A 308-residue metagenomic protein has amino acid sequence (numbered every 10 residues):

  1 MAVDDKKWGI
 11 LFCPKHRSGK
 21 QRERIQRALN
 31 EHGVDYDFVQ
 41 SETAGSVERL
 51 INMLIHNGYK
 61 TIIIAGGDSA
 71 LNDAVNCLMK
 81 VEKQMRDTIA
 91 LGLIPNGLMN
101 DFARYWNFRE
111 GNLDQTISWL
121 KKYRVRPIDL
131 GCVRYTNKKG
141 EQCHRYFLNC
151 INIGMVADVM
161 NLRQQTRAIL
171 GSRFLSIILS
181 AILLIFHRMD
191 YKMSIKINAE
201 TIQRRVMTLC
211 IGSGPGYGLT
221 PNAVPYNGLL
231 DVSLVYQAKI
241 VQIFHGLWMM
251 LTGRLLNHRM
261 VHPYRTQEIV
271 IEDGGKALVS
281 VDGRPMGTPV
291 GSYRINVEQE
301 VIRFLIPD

Functional and structural regions predicted by a protein language model:
M1-A65, N72, N76, D114 (+1 more regions): ATP/NTP phosphate-donor binding region
A2, I10-L11, R17-K20, K80 (+1 more regions): Catalytic core of DAGKc-family lipid kinases
F12-K15, S41, N96, V235-Q237 (+1 more regions): Cofactor-binding loop segments of dinucleotide-utilizing enzymes, especially the Rossmann-like FAD- and NAD(P)+-binding
R22-R24, V75-L78, R104-W106, N222-A223: Short amphipathic alpha-helical segments
A70-L71, G97-D101, V241: Short gly/pro/ser/thr-enriched loop/turn and capping motifs at secondary-structure boundaries
N152, V156, C210-P221: Glycine-rich phosphate/pyrophosphate-binding beta-alpha loops
R167-L175, N222-I243: Gly/Ser/Thr-rich active-site loops/lids in small-molecule metabolic enzymes that frequently grip phosphoryl groups
I197-N198, Q203, N227, L234-D308: ATP/nucleoside-binding phosphotransfer catalytic cores, i.e., glycine-rich phosphate-binding loops
